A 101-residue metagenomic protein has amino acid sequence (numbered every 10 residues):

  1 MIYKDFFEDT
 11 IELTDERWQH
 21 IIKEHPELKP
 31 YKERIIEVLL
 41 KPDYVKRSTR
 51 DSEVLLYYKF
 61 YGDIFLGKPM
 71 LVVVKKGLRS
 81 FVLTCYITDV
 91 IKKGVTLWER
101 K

Functional and structural regions predicted by a protein language model:
M1-K101: Ribonuclease/tRNase effector modules and their secretory precursors
